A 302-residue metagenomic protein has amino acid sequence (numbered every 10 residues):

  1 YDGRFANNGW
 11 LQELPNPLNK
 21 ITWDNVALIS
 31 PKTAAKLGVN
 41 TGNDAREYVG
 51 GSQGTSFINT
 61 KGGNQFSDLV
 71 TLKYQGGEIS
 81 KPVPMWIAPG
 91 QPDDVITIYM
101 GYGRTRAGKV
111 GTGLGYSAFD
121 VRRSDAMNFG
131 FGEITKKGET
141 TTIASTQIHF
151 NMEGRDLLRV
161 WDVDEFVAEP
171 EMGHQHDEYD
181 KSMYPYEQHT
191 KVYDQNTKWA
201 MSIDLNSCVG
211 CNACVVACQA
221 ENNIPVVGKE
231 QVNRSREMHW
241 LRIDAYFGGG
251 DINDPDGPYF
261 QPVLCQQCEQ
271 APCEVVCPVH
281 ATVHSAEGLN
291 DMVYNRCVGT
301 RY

Functional and structural regions predicted by a protein language model:
Y1-H239: A cross-kingdom feature strongest in bacterial/archaeal respiratory oxidoreductases
L18-I21, L28-N40, N196, E274-L289 (+1 more regions): Long hydrophobic segments that form regular secondary structure
K81-V83, D93-I98, I143, I252-V263 (+1 more regions): Short, well-ordered strand-loop elements centered on a beta-strand within folded domains, enriched for acidic residues
H176-Q195, S235-V276: Active-site-adjacent "gating/activation" loops or surface patches in catalytic cores
A200-N222, Y259-H280, L289-Y302: Cysteine-centered iron-sulfur cluster-binding motifs in ferredoxin-type domains/subunits of redox enzymes
E221-D256, V283-R296: Non-heme iron-sulfur electron-transfer modules
